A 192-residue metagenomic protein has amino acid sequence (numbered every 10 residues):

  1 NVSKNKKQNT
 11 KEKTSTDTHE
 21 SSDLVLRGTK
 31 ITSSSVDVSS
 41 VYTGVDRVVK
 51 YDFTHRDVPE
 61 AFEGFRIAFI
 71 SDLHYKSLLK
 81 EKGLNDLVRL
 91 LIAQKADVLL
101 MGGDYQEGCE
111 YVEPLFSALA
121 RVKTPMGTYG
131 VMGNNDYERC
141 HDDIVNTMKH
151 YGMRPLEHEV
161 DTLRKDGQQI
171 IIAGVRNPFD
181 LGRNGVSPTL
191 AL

Functional and structural regions predicted by a protein language model:
N1-R66: Acidic, histidine-bearing metal-coordination/catalytic regions of metal-dependent phosphoesterases
R47-V49, D57-I70, H74-L192: Soluble catalytic domains of enzymes that build or remodel membrane lipids, polysaccharides, and related
